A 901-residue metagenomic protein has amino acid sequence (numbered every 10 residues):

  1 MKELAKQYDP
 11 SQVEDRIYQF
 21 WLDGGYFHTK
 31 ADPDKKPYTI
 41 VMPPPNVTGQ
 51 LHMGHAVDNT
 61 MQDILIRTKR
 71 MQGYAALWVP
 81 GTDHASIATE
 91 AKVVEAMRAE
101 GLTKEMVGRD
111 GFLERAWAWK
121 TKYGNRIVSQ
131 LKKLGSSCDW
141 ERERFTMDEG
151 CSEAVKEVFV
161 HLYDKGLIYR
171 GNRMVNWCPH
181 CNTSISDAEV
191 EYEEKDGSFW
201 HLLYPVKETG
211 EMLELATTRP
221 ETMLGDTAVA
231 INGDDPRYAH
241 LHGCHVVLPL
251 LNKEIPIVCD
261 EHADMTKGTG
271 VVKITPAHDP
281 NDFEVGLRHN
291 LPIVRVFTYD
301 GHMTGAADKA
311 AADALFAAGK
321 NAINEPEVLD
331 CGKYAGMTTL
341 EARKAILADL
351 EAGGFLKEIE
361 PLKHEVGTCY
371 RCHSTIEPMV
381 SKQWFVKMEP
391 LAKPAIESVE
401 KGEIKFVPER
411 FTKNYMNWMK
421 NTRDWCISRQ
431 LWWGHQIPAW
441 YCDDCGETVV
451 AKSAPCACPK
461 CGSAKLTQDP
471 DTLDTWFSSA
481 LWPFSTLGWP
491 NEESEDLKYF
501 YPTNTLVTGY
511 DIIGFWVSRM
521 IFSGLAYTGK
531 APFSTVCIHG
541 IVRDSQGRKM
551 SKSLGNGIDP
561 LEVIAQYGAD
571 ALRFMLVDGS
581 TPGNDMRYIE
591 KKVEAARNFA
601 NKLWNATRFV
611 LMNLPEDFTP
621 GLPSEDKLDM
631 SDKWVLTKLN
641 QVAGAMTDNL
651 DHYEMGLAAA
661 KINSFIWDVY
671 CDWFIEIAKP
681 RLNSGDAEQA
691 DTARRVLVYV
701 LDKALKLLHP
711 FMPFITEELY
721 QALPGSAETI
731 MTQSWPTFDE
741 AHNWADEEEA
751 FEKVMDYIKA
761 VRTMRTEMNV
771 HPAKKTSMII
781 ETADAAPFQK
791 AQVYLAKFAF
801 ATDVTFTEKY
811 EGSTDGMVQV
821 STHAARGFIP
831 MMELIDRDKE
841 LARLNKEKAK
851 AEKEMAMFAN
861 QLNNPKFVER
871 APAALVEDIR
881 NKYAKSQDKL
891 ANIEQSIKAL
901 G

Functional and structural regions predicted by a protein language model:
M1-D234, T275-R288, P292-A311, R343 (+8 more regions): N-terminal, positively charged nucleic-acid-binding surface of large information/translation enzymes
D34-M42, I64, E100-T103, V128-G135 (+8 more regions): Active-site-adjacent bridging/hinge elements
G54-I66, G73, T82-D83, C151-A154 (+8 more regions): Structured ligand/cofactor/substrate-binding pocket environments in proteins
R67-A75, A96-R109, S129, K133-C138 (+19 more regions): Secondary-structure transition/capping motifs at alpha-helix termini and the adjoining loop/turn into the next element
E100-E114, A335, K405-F406, L561 (+1 more regions): Short, polar/flexible loop-turn hinges at active-site or ligand-entry regions and domain interfaces
C181, L251, C372, D443-C445 (+1 more regions): Short Cys/His-rich metal-coordination motifs, predominantly Zn2+-binding knuckles/fingers
W200-K207, C244-P249, G367-R371, W440 (+1 more regions): Short acidic-hydrophobic surface loop/beta-edge motif
H201, N417-F477, L481, A526-A569 (+2 more regions): Feature 926 captures the class I aminoacyl-tRNA synthetase adenylation module centered on the KMSKS loop
